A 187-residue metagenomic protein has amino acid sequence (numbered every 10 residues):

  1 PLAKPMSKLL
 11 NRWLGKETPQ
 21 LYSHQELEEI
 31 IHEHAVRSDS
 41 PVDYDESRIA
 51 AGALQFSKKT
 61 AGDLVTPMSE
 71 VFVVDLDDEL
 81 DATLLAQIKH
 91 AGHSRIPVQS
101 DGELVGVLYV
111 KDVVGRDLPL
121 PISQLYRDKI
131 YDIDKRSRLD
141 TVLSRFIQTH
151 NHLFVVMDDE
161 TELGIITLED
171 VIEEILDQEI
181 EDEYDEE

Functional and structural regions predicted by a protein language model:
P1-L10, L14: Membrane-interacting alpha-helical segments
P19-E187: Soluble cytosolic regulatory domains appended to membrane proteins
